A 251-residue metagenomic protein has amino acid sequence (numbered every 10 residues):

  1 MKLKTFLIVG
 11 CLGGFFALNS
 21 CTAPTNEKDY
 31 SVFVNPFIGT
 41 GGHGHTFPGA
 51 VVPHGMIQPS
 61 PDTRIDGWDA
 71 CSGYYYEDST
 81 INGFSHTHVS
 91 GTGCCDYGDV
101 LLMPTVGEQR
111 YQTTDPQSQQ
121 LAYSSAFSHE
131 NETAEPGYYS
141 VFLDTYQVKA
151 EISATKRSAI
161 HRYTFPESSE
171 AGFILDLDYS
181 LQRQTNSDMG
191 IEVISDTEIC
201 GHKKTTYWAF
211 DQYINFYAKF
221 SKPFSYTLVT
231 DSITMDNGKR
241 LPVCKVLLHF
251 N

Functional and structural regions predicted by a protein language model:
M1-N26: Bacterial Sec-dependent N-terminal signal peptides
P24-N251: Accessory carbohydrate-recognition regions in carbohydrate-active enzymes
